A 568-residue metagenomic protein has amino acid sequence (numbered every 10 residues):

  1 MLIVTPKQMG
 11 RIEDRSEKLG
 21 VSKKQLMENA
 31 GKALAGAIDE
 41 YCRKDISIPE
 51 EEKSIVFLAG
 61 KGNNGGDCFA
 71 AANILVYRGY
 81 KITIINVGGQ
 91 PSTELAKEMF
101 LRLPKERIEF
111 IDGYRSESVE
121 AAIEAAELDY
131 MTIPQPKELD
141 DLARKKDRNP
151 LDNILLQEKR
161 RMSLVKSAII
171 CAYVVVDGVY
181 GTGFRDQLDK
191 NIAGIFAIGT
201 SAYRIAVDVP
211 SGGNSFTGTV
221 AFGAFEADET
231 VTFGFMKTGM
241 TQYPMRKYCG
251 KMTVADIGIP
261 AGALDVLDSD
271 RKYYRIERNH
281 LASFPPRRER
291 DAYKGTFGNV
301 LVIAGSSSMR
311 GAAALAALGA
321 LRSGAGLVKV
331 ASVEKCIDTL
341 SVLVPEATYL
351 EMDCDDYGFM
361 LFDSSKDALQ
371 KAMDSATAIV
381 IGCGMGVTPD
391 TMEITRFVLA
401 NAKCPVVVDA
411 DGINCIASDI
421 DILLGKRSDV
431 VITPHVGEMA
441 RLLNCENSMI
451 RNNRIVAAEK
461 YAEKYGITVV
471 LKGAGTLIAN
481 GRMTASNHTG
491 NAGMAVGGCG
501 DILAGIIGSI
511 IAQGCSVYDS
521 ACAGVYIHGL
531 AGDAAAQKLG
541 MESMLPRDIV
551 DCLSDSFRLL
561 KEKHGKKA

Functional and structural regions predicted by a protein language model:
M1-K97, A121, L128, I170 (+5 more regions): Small-residue (G/A/S/T)-rich helix-start motifs and N-terminal tracts that mark the onset
G36-V179, D189-V207: Nucleotide and nucleotide-moiety/phosphate-recognizing core
Y173-V174, V179-S269: Internal gly/pro-rich beta-alpha loop/helix module that stabilizes soluble enzyme cofactors or their anionic handles
